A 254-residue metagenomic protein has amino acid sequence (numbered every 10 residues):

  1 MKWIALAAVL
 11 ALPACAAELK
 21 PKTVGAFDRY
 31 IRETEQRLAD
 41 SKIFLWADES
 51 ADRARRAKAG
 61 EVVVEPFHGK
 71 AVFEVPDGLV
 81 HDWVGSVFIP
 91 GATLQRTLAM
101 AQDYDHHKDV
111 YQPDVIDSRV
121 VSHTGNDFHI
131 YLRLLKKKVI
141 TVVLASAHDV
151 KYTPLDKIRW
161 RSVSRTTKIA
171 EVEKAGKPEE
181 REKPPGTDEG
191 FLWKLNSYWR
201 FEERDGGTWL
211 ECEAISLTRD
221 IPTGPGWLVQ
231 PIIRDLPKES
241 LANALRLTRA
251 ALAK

Functional and structural regions predicted by a protein language model:
M1-W3, A253-K254: Short hydrophobic "helix-edge" motifs at membrane interfaces and signal-peptide entry regions
W3-L12: Sec-dependent N-terminal signal peptides
A17-K254: Eukaryotic helix-grip
